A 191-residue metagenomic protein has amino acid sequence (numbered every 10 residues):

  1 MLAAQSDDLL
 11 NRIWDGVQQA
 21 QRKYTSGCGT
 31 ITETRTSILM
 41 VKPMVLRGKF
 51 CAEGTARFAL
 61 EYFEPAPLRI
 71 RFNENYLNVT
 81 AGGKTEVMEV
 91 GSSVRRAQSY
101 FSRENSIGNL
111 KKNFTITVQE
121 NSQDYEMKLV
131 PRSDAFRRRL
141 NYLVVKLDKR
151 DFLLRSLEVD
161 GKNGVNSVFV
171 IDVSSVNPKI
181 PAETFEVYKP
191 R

Functional and structural regions predicted by a protein language model:
M1-T32, T36-P43, E186-R191: N-terminal leader/targeting segments and the immediate start of mature chains
S6, G82-E89, S93-Q98, D151-L153 (+2 more regions): Extended low-complexity, proline-rich intrinsically disordered regions
T25-G27, L46, G54-A56, A66-L68 (+6 more regions): Envelope-exposed proteins and targeting segments
I31, F58-Y62, L77-T80, M127-L129 (+1 more regions): Short hydrophobic/aromatic-rich beta-strand segments that constitute the beta-sheet cores of beta-sandwich/beta-barrel
I38, A59, A66-L68, E86 (+2 more regions): Short beta-strands and strand-coil junctions in structured, solvent-facing domains, enriched
K49-Q98, S167: An acidic-aromatic
E86-Y125: Flexible, surface-exposed loop/linker segments and immediately adjacent secondary-structure boundaries
N109-R191: Gly/Pro-enriched, hydrophobic low-complexity segments that function as extracytoplasmic propeptides/linkers
